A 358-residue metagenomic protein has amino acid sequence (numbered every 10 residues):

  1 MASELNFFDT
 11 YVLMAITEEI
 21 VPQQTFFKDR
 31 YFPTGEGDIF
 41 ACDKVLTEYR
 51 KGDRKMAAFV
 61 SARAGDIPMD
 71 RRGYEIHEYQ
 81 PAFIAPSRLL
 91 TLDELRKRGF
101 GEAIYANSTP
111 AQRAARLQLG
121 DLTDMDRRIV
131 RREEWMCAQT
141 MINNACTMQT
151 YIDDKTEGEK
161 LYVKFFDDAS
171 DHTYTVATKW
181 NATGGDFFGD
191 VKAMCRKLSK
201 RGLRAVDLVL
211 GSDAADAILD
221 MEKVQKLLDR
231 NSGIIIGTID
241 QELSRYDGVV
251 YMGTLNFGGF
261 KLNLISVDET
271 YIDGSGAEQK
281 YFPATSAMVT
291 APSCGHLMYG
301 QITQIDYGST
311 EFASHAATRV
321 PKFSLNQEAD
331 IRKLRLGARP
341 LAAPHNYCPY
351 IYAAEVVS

Functional and structural regions predicted by a protein language model:
M1-V45, A343-S358: N-terminal alpha-helical "arm" segments
D29-P33, V191-M194, R319: Short alpha-helical segments and helix-capping/turn motifs at coil-helix boundaries
T34-I104: Assembly/oligomerization interface modules of large self-assembling protein complexes
G37, K197-G202, D207, T254 (+2 more regions): A general structural signal for short secondary-structure junctions and capping/turn motifs
I84-D167, D190-V191, C195-D216, D330-A338: Long, contiguous amphipathic alpha-helices that act as assembly "spine/axial" helices in icosahedral shell and virion
D168-D186, D190-A193: Glycine- and small hydrophobic-enriched segments that form the cores of compact globular domains
F188-V249: Ordered core of a single globular domain
V224-S358: Sequence/fold signature of self-assembling virion shell proteins
